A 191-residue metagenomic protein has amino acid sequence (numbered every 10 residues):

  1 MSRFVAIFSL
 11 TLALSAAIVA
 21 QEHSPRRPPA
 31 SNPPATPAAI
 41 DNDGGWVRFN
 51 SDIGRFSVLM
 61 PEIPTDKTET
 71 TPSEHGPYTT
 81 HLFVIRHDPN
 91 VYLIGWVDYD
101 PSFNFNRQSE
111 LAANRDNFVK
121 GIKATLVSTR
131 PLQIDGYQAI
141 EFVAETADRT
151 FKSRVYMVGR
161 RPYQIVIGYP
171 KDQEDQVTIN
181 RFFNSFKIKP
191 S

Functional and structural regions predicted by a protein language model:
M1-F4, Q21: Positively charged n-region of N-terminal signal peptides that target proteins for export
A6-A16: Bacterial N-terminal signal peptides
L14, A20-W46: Compositionally biased, proline/threonine/alanine/serine-rich low-complexity intrinsically disordered stretches
A35-T79, Q133-I134, F183-S191: N-terminal "mature-domain start" segment
D52, P61-D66, S109-T125, Y163-S191: Surface-exposed amphipathic alpha-helical segments
G54, D88, V97-Y99, A147 (+2 more regions): Solvent-exposed coil/turn segments that connect beta secondary-structure elements in extracytoplasmic/periplasmic
L59-F83, N114-G159: Signature of long, low-cysteine stretches enriched in small and polar/charged residues
T80-S109, Q164-V166: A short acidic-to-branched-hydrophobic micro-motif
